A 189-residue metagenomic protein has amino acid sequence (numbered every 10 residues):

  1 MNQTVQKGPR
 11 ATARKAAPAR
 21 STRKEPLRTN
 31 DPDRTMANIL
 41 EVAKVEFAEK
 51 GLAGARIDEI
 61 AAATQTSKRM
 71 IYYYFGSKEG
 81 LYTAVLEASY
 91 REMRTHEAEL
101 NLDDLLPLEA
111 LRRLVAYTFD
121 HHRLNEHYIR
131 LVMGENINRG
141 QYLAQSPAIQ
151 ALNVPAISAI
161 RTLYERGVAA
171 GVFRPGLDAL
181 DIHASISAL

Functional and structural regions predicted by a protein language model:
M1-R34: N-terminal intrinsically disordered/low-complexity leader segments
N38, V42, E46-G80, A84-V85: Helix-turn-helix
E49-A53, D104, N125, A170: Short coil/turn segments at alpha/beta junctions that flank glycine-rich nucleotide-binding fingerprints
F75, G134-G140: Short helix-capping/turn signature of helix-turn-helix
E87-E92: Short, basic, alpha-helical segments at the C-terminal edge of helix-turn-helix-like DNA-binding modules
R94, A98, L124, L143-A169 (+1 more regions): Amphipathic alpha-helical packing segments from all-alpha helical-bundle domains
A98-R130, A151-N153, A179-I186: Hydrophobic alpha-helical connector segments
